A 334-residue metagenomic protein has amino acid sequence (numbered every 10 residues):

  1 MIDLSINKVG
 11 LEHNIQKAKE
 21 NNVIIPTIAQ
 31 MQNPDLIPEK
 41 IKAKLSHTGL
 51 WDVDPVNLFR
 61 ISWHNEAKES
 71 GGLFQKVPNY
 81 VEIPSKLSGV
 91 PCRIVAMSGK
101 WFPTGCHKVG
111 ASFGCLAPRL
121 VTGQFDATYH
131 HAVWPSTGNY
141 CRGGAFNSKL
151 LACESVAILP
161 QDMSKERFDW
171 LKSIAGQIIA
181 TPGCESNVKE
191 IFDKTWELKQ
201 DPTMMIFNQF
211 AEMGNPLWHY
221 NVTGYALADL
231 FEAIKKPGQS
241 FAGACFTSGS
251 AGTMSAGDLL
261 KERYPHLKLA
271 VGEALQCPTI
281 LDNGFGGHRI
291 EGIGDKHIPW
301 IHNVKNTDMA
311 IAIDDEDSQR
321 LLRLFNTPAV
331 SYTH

Functional and structural regions predicted by a protein language model:
M1-H334: PLP-dependent amino-acid enzyme catalytic core
